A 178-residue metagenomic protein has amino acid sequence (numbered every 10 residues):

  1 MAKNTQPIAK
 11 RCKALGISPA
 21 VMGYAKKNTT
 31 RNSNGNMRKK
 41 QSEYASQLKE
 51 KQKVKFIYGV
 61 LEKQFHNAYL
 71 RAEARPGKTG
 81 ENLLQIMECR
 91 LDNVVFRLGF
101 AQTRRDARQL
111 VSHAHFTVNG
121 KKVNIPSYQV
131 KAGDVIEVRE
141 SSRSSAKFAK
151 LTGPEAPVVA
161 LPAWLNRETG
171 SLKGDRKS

Functional and structural regions predicted by a protein language model:
M1-L98, I125-K177: Ferredoxin-like alpha/beta domains used as RNA- or RNAP-binding modules
A101-R104: Beta-rich strand-turn-strand
L110-V111, V130: Short, well-ordered loop/turn sites that connect or cap secondary structure elements
